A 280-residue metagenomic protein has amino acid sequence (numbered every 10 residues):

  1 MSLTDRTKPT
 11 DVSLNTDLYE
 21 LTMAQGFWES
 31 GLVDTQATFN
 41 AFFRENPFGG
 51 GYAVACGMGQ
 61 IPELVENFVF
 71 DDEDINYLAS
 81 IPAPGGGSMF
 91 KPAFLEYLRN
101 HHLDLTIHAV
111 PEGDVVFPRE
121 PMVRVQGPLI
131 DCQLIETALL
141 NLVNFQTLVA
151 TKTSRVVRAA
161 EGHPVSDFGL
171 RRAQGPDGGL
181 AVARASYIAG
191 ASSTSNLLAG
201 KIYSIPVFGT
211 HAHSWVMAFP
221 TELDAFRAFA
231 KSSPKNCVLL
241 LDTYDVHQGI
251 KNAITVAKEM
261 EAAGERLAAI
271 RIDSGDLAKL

Functional and structural regions predicted by a protein language model:
M1-K235, R266: Ordered alpha/beta subdomains of enzyme catalytic regions
S214-L280: Glycine-rich phosphate/ribose-binding loops and adjacent secondary-structure elements that form binding surfaces
